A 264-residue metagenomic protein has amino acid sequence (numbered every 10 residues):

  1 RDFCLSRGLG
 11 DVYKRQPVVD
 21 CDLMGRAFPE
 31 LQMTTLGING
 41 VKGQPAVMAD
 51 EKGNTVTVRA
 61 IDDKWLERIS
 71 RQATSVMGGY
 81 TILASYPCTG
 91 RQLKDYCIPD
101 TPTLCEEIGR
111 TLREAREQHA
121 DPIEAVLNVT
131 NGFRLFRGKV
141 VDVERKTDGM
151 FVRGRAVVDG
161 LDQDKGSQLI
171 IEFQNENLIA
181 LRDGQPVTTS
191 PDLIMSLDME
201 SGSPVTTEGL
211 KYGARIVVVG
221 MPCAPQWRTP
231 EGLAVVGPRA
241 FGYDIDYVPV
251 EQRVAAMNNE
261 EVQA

Functional and structural regions predicted by a protein language model:
D2-L9, Y13: Single conserved hydrophobic/aromatic residue that forms the stacking wall/gate of nucleotide- or nucleobase-binding
V12, A115-M150, A156, G160-L161: Active-site loops and adjacent core secondary-structure elements that bind or stabilize anionic groups
K14-Q32: Short, acidic/small-residue loops that bind anionic groups at enzyme active sites
R15-Q16, M33, D63, R71-I82 (+2 more regions): Generic secondary-structure signature for well-ordered alpha-helical cores
M33-A73: A structural-propensity feature for long, helix-poor, extended segments
S70, T74, G78-I82, Y86-P87 (+3 more regions): Glycine-rich, flexible loop motifs
P87-I123: Accessory alpha-helical/coil subdomains and C-terminal extensions that flank or cap enzyme catalytic cores
D142-A264: C-terminal non-catalytic interaction/assembly regions of soluble proteins
